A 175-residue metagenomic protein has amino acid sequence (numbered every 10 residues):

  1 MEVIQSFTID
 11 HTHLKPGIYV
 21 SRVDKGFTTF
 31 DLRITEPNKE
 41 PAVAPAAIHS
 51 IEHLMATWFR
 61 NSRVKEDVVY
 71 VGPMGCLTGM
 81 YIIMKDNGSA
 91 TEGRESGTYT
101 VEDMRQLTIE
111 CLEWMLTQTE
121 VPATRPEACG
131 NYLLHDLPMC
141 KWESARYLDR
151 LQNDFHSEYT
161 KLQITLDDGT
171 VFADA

Functional and structural regions predicted by a protein language model:
M1-D31, T35, T170-A175: Non-catalytic terminal extensions that flank enzyme cores
I18-V20, V68-P73: Generic structural motif
F27-R60, Y70-V71: Active/ligand-binding-proximal structured segments within catalytic/core domains that scaffold catalytic residues
H53-N61, Q106, E110-E113: Short, intrinsically disordered, mixed-charge
S62-E66: Short secondary-structure junctions
P73-H156: Active-site-adjacent, His/Asp/Glu-enriched structural segments that form or flank metal-binding and acid/base networks
N153-A175: Histidine-acidic residue clusters that define the catalytic metal-binding segment of zinc metallopeptidase domains
